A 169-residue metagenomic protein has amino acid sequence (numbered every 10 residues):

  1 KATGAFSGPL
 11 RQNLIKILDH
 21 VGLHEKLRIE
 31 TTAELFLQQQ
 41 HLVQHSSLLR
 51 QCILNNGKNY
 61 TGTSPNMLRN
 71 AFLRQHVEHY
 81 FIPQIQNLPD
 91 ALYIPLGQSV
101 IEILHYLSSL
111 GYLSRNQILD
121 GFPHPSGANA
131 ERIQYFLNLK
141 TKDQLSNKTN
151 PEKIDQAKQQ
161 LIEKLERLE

Functional and structural regions predicted by a protein language model:
K1-L92, I101-H105, A130-E131, Y135-T149 (+2 more regions): A polyanion-binding, active-site-adjacent surface
Q98: Flexible loop residues that form catalytic and substrate-binding hotspots at small-molecule/glycan-binding clefts
S108-G111, R115-T141: Extended hydrophobic/aromatic segments used for targeting, binding, or gating
I162-E169: Cysteine-dependent deubiquitinase/ubiquitin-like isopeptidase catalytic cores across multiple families
